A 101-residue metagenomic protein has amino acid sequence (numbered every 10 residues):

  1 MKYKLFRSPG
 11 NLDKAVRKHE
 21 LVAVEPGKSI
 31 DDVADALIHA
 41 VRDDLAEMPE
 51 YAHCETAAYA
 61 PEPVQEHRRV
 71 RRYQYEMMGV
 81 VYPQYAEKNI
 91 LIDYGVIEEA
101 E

Functional and structural regions predicted by a protein language model:
M1-E20: Short aromatic-glycine-(Arg/Gly/Cys) micro-motifs in beta-strand/loop hairpins
Y3-L5, V22, V33, L37 (+1 more regions): Hydrophobic beta-strand residues in large extracellular and virion-surface proteins
S8, G27-S29, E87: Intrinsically disordered, low-complexity coil/linker segments enriched for acidic/polar and small residues
V16-D31: A short, exposed loop/beta-hairpin motif centered on an aromatic-Gly-Thr core
H39, D43-E101: Short, mixed-charge low-complexity intrinsically disordered segments
